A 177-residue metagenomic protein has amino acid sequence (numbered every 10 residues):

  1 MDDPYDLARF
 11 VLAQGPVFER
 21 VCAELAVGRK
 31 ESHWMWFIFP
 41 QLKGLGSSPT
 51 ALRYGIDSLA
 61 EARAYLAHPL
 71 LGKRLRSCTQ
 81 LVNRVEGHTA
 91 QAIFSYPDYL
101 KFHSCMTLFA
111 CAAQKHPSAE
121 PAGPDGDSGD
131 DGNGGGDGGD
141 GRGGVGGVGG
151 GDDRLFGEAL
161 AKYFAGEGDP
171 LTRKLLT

Functional and structural regions predicted by a protein language model:
M1-E19: Extreme N-terminal tail/first-helix region
A8-A13, A110-A112, P117, F164 (+1 more regions): N-terminal alpha-helical modules
C22-G28, T89-F94: Short helix-to-loop capping/linker segments positioned immediately adjacent to catalytic or ligand/cofactor-binding
E24-L59: Hydrophobic/aromatic-rich, well-ordered segments within soluble, folded domains that form packed cores
S32, W36, L100-S104, E158: Non-catalytic, well-ordered alpha-helical scaffold segments
A64-P117: Mid-chain, well-packed structural core segment of small domains
H116-G126, G149-T177: Charged phosphate-binding loop/patch that engages nucleotide di/tri-phosphates or the phosphate backbone of nucleic
D127-V148: Intrinsically disordered, low-complexity regions enriched in glycine and serine
